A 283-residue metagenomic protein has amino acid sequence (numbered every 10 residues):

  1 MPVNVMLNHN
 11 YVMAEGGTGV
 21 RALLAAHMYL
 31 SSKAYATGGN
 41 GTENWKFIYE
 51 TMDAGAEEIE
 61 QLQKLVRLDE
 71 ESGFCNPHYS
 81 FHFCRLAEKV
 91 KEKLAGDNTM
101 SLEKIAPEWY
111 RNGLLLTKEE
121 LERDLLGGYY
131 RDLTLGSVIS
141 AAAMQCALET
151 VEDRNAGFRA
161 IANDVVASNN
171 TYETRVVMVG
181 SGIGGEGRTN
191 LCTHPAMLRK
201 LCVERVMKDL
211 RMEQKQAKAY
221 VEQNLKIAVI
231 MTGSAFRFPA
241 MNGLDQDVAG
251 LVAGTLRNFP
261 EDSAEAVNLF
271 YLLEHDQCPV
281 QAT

Functional and structural regions predicted by a protein language model:
M1-T283: Tubulin/FtsZ superfamily GTPase core signature
